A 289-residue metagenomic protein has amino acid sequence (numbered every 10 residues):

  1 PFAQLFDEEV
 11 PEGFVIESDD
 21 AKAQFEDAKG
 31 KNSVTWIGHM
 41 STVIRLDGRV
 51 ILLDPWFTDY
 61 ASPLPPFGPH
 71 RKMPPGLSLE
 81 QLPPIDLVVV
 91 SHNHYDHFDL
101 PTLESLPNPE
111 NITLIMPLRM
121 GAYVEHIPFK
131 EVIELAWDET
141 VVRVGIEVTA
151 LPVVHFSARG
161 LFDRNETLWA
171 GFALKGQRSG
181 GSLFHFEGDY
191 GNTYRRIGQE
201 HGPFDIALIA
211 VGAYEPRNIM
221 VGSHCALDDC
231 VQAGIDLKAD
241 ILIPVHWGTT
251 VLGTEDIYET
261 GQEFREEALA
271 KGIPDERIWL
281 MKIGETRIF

Functional and structural regions predicted by a protein language model:
P1-Q81, K175-G188, D205-I206, V211-G212 (+1 more regions): Metallo-beta-lactamase
E8-K29, M116-G181, E263-E285, F289: Metallo-beta-lactamase
L52-D54, P84-H94, I115-P117, F184-D189 (+3 more regions): Active-site neighborhood of phospho(di)ester-bond hydrolases with catalytic His/Asp-centered motifs
P66-M116, E131, G202-L208: Active-site metal-binding motif and surrounding structural segment of the metallo-beta-lactamase
G76-P83, V141-G145, D163, I197-E200: Short amphipathic alpha-helix with an adjacent loop that forms part of the alpha/beta core around
H94, D138, V154, G191 (+2 more regions): Catalytic metal-binding/acid-base residues of hydrolase active sites
P101, S157-L237, E259, E263: Active-site-proximal loop/helix segments of hydrolase catalytic cores
T113, E125-E139, R143-V144, G198-I206 (+2 more regions): Binuclear metal-ion centers of metallo-dependent hydrolases, dominated by the metallo-beta-lactamase
